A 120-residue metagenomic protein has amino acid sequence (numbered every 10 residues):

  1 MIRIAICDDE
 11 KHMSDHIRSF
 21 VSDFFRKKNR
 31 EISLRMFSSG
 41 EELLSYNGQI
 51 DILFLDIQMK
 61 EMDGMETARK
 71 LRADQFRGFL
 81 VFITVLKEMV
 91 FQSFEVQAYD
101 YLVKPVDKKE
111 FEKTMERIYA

Functional and structural regions predicted by a protein language model:
M1-R3: Non-catalytic signal-transmission and effector/linker regions of two-component phosphorelay proteins
A5-C7, S14, A68, G78: Small side chains
D8-E10, V85: Acidic di-acidic motifs
K11-R35, A73: Two-component/phosphorelay signaling modules centered on CheY-like receiver
F25, E42-S45, K70-L71: Short, flexible, glycine/charge-rich loop motifs used to bind or transfer phosphoryl groups or to couple energy/partner
M36-I52: Acidic, metal-coordinating helix/loop segments flanking the phosphotransfer/catalytic sites of two-component signaling
I50-A120: CheY-like receiver
